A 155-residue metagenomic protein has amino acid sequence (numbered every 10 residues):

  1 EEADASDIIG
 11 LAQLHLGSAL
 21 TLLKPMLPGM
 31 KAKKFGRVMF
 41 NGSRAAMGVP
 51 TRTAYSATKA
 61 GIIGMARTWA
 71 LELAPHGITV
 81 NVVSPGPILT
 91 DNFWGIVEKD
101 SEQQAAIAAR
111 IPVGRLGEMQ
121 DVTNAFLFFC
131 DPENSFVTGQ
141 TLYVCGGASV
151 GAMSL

Functional and structural regions predicted by a protein language model:
E1-I9, T51-A54, W94-K99, S154: Conserved mid-core segment of classical short-chain dehydrogenase/reductases
E1-T21, F35, M39, I62 (+1 more regions): Catalytic Tyr-X3-Lys loop
L23-K24, R67: A short, exposed helix-loop element centered on a Lys and neighboring polar residues
P28, L71-P75, S135: Alpha-helical segment proximal to the catalytic Tyr-Lys
R37-G61, A66-P75, P87-I88: Catalytic loop of short-chain dehydrogenase/reductase
P75, P87-I111, G151-L155: A glycine/serine/threonine-rich, flexible loop-to-helix segment that serves as the NAD(P) cofactor-binding "lid"
I111-V122: A conserved structural motif in NAD(P)-dependent oxidoreductases
L127, T138-L155: Short C-terminal tail/terminal secondary-structure segment of NAD(P)H-dependent dehydrogenase/reductase domains
